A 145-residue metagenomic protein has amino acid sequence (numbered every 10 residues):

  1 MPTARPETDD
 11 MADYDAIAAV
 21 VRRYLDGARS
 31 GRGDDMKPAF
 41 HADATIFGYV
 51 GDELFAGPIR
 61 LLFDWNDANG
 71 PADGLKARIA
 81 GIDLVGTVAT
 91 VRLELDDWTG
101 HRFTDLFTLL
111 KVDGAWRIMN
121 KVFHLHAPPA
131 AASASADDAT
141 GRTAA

Functional and structural regions predicted by a protein language model:
M1, I17, L93, F107-L109 (+1 more regions): Conserved short hydrophobic patches within well-ordered secondary structure
M1-D34, P38-A42, F55, P129-A131 (+2 more regions): Short, low-complexity N-terminal intrinsically disordered segments enriched in polar/charged residues
P2, D9-A16, T45-R102, T140-T143: Surface-exposed, charged secondary-structure patches
F40, L95-D97, V122-F123: Short beta-strand segments enriched in hydrophobic/aromatic residues within well-folded beta-rich domains
A42, T87, G114-A115: Beta-strand-connecting loop/turn residues
R78-V88, M119-S133: Short secondary-structure transition/capping segments
R102-A130: Short beta-strand edge/turn micro-motifs at domain boundaries
